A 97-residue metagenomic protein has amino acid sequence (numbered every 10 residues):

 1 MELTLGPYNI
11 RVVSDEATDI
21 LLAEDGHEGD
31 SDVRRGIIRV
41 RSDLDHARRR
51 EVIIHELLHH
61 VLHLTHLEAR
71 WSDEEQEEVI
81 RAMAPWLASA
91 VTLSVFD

Functional and structural regions predicted by a protein language model:
M1-R48, L64-D97: Metalloprotease/metallohydrolase-associated module, dominated by Zn2+-dependent proteases
E51-H63: Active-site recognition of the HExxH zinc-binding catalytic motif
